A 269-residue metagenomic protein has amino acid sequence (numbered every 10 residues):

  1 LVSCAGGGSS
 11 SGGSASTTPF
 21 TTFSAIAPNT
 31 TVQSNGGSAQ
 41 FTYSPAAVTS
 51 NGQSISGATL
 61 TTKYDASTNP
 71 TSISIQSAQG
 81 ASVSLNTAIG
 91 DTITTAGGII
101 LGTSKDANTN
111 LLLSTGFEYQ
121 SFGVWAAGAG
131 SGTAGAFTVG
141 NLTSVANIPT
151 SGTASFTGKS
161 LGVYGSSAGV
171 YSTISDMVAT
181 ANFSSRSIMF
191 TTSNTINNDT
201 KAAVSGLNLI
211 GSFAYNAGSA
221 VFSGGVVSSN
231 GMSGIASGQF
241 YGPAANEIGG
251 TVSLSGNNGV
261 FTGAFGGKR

Functional and structural regions predicted by a protein language model:
C4-R269: Mature soluble binding/inhibitory domains
